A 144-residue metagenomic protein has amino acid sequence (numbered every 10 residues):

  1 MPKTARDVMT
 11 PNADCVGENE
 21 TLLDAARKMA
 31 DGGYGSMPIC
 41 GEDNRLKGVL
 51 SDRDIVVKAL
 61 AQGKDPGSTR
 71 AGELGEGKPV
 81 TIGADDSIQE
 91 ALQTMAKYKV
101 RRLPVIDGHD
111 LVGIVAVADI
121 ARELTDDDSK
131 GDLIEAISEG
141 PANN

Functional and structural regions predicted by a protein language model:
M1-N12, S51-A96, L111, A116-N144: Tandem CBS (Bateman) regulatory domains
V8, A26-K28, E42-N44, Q62-K64: Short hydrophobic/aromatic-rich motifs at helix boundaries and adjacent loops
C15-G33, C40, I82-K99, I106: The conserved cystathionine-beta-synthase
M29-G32, M37-R53, M95, L103-A118: A glycine-centered beta-loop-beta connector
Y34, D65, V100-L103, T125: Residues in soluble alpha-helical coiled-coils and helical-bundle/repeat scaffolds
